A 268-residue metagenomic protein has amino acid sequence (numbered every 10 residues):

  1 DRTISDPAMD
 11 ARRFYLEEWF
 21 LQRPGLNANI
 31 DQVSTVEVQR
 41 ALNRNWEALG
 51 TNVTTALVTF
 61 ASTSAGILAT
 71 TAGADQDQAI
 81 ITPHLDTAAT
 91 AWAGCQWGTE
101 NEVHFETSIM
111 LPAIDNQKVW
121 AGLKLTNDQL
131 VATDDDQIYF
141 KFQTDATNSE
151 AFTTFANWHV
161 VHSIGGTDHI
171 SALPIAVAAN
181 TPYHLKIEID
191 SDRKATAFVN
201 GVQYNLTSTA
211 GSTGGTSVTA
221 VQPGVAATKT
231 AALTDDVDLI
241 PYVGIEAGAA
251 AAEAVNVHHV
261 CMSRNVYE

Functional and structural regions predicted by a protein language model:
D1, T219-E268: Ligand-recognition surfaces built from glycine- and aromatic
D1-G50: Extracellular carbohydrate-recognition regions
R13-E17, E102-E106, M110, P182-H184: Intrinsic-disorder/low-complexity, polar/charged segments enriched in Ser/Thr/Lys/Arg/Asp/Glu/Gln
Q32-V33, L49-A61, A72-A74, T87 (+2 more regions): Surface-exposed ligand/attachment interfaces on beta-rich extracellular proteins
A69-N157: Secretory/extracellular carbohydrate-interaction modules and structurally similar beta-sandwich "look-alikes"
F105-T107, N180-D190, A195-A197: Short tryptophan-centered beta-strand motifs in secreted/extracellular beta-sheet-rich domains of glycan-recognition
V161-H184: Short, aromatic/His-centered strand-loop micro-motif at the edge of beta-sheets
F198-Q203: Short strand-turn-strand beta-turns centered on an Asx-Gly dipeptide
